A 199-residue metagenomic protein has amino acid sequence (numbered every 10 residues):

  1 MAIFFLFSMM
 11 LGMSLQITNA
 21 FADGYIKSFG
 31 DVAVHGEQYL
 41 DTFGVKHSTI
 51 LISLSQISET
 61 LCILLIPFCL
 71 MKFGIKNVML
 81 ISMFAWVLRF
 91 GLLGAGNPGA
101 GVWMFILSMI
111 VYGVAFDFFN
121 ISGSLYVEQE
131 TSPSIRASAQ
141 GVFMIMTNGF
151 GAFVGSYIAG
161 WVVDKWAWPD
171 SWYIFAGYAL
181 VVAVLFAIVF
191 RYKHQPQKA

Functional and structural regions predicted by a protein language model:
S8, G12, F90, V102-G113: Helical-face signature of the major facilitator-like transporter fold
A20-H47: Short amphipathic helix-loop junctions that connect adjacent transmembrane helices in Major Facilitator Superfamily/SLC
I26-K27, C69-L70, I158-A167: Interfacial helix-cap and linker-helix signal at transmembrane-aqueous boundaries of multi-pass secondary transporters
V45, T131-F143: Loop-to-transmembrane helix entry/capping segments in MFS-fold secondary transporters and related SLC/MFSD carriers
L61-I75, V163-D164: Helix-to-loop junctions at the C-terminal end of transmembrane segments in multipass secondary transporters
F84-G99: C-terminal ends and interior cores of transmembrane alpha-helices in multi-pass membrane transporters/permeases
D117-S132: Intracellular juxtamembrane helix-capping segments at the cytosolic ends of symmetry-related transmembrane helices
W161-V181: A membrane-interface helix-boundary motif in multi-pass transporters
